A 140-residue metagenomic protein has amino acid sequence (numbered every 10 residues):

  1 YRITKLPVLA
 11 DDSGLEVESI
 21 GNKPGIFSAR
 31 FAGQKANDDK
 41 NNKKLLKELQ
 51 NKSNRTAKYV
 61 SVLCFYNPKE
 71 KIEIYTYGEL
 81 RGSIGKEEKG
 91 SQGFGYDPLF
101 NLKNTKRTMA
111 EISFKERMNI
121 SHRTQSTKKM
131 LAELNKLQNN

Functional and structural regions predicted by a protein language model:
Y1-N140: Anionic-ligand binding patches
